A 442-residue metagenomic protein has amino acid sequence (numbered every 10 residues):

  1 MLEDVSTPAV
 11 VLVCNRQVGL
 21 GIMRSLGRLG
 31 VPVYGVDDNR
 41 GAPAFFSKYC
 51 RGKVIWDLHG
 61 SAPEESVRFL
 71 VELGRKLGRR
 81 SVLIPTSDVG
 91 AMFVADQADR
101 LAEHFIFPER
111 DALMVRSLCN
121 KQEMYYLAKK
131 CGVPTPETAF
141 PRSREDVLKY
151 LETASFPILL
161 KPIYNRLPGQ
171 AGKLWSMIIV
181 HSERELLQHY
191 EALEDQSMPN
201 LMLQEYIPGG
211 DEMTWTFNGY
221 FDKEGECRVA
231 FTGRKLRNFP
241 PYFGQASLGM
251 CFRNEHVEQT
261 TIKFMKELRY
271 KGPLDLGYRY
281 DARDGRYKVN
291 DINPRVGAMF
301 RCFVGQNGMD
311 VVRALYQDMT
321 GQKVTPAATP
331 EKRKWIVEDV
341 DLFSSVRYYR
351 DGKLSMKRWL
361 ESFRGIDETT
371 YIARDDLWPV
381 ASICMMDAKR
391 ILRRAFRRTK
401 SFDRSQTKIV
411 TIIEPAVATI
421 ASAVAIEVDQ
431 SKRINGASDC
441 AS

Functional and structural regions predicted by a protein language model:
P32, I55-W56, K76-C119, P134-E137: A short, GP-enriched loop/loop-strand-helix hinge that lies immediately N-terminal to, or at the N-terminal rim
G35-C50: Short, glycine/polar-rich helix-capping loops at beta-to-alpha or helix-loop-helix junctions that flank or form
K53-E72: Glycine-rich, highly charged phosphate/nucleotide-binding loops
V115-M202, K223-E226, E255, Q259 (+2 more regions): Active-site nucleotide/adenylate-binding loops and adjacent lid/helix of ATP-dependent enzymes
V180-P240, F252-I262, R279-K288: Phosphate-binding site of ATP-dependent enzymes
L236-P240, Q245-A246, N293-N307: Glycine-rich phosphate/pyrophosphate-binding beta-alpha loops
M265-R301: Conserved metal-phosphate-binding beta-hairpin within the catalytic cores of diverse ATP-dependent phosphoryl-transfer
Y316-S442: Peripheral (often C-terminal) accessory segments that flank ATP-dependent C-N-forming ligase machineries
